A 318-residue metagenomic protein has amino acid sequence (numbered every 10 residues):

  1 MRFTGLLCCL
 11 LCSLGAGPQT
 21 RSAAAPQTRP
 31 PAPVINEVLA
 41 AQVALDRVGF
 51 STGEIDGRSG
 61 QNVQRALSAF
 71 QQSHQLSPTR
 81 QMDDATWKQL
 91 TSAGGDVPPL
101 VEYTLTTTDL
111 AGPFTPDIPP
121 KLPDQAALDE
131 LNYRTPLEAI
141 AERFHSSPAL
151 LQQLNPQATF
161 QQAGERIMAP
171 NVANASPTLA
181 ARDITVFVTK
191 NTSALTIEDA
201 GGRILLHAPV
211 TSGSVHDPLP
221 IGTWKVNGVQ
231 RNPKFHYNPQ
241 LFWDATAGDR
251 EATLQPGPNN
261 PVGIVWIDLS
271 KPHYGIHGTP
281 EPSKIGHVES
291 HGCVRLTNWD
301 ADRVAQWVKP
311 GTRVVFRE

Functional and structural regions predicted by a protein language model:
C9-P18: Hydrophobic h-region of N-terminal signal peptides that target proteins for export in Gram-negative bacteria
G17-E54, D96-A126: Acidic, Ser/Thr/Pro/Gly-enriched interdomain connector segments
P33-T79, A141, S146: A short amphipathic alpha-helical interaction element
A40-Q42, N62, A85, P98-L100 (+10 more regions): Extracytoplasmic
Q61-D109, Q152-T185: Extracellular LysM carbohydrate-binding repeats and other cell-envelope/extracellular binding modules
A126-H207: Secretory/export targeting leaders with adjacent low-complexity proregions
A175, L179-T279, Q306: Gly/Pro-biased beta-strand-loop elements
W299-E318: N-terminal targeting pre-sequences for secretion and organelle import
